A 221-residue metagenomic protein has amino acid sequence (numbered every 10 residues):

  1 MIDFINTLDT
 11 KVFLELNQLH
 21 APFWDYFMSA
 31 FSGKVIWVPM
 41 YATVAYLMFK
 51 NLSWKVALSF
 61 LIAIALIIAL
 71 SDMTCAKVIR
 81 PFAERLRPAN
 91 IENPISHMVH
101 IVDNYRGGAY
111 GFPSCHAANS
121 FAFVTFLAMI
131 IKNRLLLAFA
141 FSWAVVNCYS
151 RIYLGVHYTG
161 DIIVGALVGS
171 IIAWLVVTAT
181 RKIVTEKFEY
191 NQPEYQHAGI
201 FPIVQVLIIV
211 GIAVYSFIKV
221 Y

Functional and structural regions predicted by a protein language model:
M1-Y41, C75-D103: N-terminal transmembrane-helix/juxtamembrane module of multi-pass inner/ER membrane proteins
F31-M48, I62, H116-S120, A138: Hydrophobic alpha-helical transmembrane segments
K34, V38, L61-A69, M73 (+2 more regions): Alpha-helical transmembrane spans of integral membrane proteins, capturing the lipid-embedded, hydrophobic core of TM
P39-M48, L66-A69, P202-F217: Hydrophobic core of alpha-helical transmembrane segments in multi-pass integral membrane proteins
V44, L70-I79, I172-T180, V184: Alpha-helical membrane-inserting segments
A45-C75, L136-A138: Interfacial segments of alpha-helical transmembrane regions
T74-A83, V210-I218: C-terminal TM-helix exit segments that contain a strictly Trp-centered aromatic cap at the helix terminus
H100-Y221: Membrane-embedded catalytic cores of phosphoryl/pyrophosphoryl-handling enzymes
